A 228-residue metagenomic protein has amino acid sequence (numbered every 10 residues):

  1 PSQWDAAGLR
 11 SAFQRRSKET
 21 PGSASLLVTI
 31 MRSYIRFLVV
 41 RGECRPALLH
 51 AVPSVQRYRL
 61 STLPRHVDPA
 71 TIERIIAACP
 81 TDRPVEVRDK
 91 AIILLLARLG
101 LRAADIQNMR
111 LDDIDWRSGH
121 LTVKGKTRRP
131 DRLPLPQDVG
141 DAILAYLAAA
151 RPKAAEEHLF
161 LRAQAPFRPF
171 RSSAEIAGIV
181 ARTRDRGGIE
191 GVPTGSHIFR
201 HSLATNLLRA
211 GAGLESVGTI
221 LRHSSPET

Functional and structural regions predicted by a protein language model:
P1-T228: Conserved catalytic core of the tyrosine transesterase superfamily
